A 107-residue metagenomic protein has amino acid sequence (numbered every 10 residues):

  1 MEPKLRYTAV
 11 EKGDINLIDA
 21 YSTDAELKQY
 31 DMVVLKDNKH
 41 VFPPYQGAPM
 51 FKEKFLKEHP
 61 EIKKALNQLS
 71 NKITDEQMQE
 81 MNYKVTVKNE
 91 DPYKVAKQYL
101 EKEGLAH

Functional and structural regions predicted by a protein language model:
M1-T8: Short helix-initiation/N-cap motifs at beta->coil->alpha
E11-A20: Alpha-to-beta junction loops
D14-I15, E26-H40: Ligand-binding "clamshell"
I15-N16, Y45-G47, I62: A short pocket-lining beta-strand/turn micro-motif at the edge of beta-sheets
A20, Q29, P44-Q46: Active-site lining segments that contact anionic ligands and/or coordinate catalytic metals
Y21-T23, E53: Short secondary-structure boundary segments
Q46-H59: A bilobed periplasmic-binding-protein/Venus flytrap-type ligand-binding module shared by bacterial periplasmic
E61-H107: Ligand-binding clefts/hinges and TM-proximal coupling segments of bilobed small-molecule sensing domains
